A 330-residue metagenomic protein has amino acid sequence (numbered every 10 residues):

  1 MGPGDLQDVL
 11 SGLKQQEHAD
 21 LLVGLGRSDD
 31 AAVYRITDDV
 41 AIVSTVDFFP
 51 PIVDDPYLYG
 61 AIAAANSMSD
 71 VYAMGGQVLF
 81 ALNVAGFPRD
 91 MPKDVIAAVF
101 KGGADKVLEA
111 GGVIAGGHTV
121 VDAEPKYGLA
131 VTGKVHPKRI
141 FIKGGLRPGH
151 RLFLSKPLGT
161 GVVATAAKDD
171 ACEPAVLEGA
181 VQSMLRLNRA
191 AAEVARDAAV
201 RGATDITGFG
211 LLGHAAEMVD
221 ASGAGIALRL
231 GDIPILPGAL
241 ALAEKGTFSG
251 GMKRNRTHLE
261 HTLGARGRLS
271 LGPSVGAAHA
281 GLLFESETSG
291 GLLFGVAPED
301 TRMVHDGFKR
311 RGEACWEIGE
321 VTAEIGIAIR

Functional and structural regions predicted by a protein language model:
M1-D54, L58, M74, N83-G86 (+3 more regions): Extreme N-terminal cap/leader segments of soluble proteins
D20-V23, A31-Y34, S69-Y72, A104 (+6 more regions): A generic local secondary-structure boundary/capping motif
A32-V43, L185-A191, L259-P273: Acidic-glycine-rich active-site phosphate/pyrophosphate-binding loop
I36-V53, Q77-C172, L211, E320: Glycine-rich anion-binding loops of enzyme active sites
P56-A81, K101-E109, R186-G202, I206-E217 (+1 more regions): Small-aliphatic-rich amphipathic alpha-helix that forms the alpha element of a beta-alpha
R89-V113, V120-Y127, D197, T207-R330: Glycine-/charge-enriched secondary-structure boundary and capping motifs
A130-I140, P174-R196, V275-G276: Active-site glycine-rich loop that binds ribose-phosphate moieties when present
A164-A180, R311-A314: Short, compositionally biased
